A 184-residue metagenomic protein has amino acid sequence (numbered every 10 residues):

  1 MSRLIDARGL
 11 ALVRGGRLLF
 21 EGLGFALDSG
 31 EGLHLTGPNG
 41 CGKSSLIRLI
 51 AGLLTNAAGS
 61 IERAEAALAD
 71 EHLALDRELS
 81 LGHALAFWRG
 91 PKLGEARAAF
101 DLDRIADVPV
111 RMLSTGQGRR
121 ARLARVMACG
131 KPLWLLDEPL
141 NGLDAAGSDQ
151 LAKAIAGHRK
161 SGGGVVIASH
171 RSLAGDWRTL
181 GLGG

Functional and structural regions predicted by a protein language model:
I5-A7, L19-G22, L143: Conserved structural motif at the start of ABC-family nucleotide-binding domains
T36-P38: The feature captures the beta-strand-to-loop junction immediately N-terminal to the Walker
I47-K92, H170-L173, G181-G184: ABC ATPase nucleotide-binding domain signature region
L93-A106: Conserved ABC ATPase "signature" region
P109-G116: Conserved ABC ATPase signature
L123, G162: Hydrophobic anchor residue at the start of the ABC signature
W134-E138: Catalytic Walker B motif of ABC-type/P-loop ATPase nucleotide-binding domains
